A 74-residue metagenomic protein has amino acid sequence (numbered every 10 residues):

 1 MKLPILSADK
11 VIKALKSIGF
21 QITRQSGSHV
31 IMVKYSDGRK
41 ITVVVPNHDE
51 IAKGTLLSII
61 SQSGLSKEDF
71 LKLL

Functional and structural regions predicted by a protein language model:
M1-S26, K34: N-terminal first-folded block
A14-K16, I22, K40-T42, Q62 (+1 more regions): Generic alpha-helical hydrophobic packing signal
R24-S58: A short, structured beta-strand/loop element
E50-L74: C-terminal structural segments of small proteins and small subunits
